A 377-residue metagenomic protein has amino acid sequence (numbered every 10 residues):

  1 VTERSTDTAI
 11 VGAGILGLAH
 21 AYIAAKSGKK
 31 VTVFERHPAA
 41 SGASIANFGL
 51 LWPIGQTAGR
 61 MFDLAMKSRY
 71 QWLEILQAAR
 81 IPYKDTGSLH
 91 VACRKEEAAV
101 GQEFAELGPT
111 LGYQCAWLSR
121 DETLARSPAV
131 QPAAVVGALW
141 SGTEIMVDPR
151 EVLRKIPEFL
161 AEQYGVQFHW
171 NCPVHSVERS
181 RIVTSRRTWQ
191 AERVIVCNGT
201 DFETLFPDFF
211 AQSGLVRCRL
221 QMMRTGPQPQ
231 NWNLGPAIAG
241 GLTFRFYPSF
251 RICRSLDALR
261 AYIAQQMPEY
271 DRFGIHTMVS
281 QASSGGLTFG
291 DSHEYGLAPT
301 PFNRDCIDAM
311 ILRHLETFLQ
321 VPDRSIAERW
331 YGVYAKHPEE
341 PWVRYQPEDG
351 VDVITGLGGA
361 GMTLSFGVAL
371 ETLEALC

Functional and structural regions predicted by a protein language model:
T2-G14, T32: Beta1/beta-strand and adjacent pyrophosphate-binding region of the FAD-binding site in flavoprotein oxidoreductases
A9-V11, V174, I182, W189-D201 (+1 more regions): Short hydrophobic core segments
A25-I45: Glycine-rich FAD pyrophosphate-binding loop
F48-R126: Dinucleotide-binding Rossmann-like beta1-alpha1 core, especially the glycine-rich loop that anchors the ADP
D63-L64, V91-V100, L139-E158, P301-I307 (+1 more regions): Short beta-strand to alpha-helix junction loop
A138-S180, W189-R193: Helical element adjacent to the flavin cofactor pocket in flavoenzyme catalytic cores
T188-S255: Central helical "cap/lid" subdomain
F273-H276, A282-T288, E294-C377: C-terminal catalytic lobe of FAD-dependent flavoproteins
